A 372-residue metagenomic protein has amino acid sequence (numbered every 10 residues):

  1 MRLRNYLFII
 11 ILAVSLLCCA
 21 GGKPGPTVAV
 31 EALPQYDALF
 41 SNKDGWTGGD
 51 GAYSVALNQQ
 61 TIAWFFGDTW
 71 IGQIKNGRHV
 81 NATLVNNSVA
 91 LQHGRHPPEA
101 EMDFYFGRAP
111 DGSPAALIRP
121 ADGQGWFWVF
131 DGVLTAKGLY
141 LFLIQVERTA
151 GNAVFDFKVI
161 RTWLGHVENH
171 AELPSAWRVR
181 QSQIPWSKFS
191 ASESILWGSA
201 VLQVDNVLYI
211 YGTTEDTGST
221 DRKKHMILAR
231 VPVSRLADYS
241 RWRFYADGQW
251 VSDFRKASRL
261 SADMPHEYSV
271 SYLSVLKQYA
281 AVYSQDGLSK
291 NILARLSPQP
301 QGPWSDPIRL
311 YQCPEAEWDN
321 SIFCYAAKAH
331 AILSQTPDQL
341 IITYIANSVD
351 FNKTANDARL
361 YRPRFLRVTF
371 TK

Functional and structural regions predicted by a protein language model:
M1-N5: Positively charged n-region of N-terminal signal peptides that target proteins for export
Y6-V14: Sec-dependent N-terminal signal peptides
L17-C18: C-terminal motif of bacterial Sec signal peptides marking the signal peptidase cleavage site
G22-T47, A56-G125, L134-S190, V204-D263 (+3 more regions): Beta-rich carbohydrate-recognition and catalytic domains
G48-D50, F127-V129, I195-W197, M264-H266 (+2 more regions): Beta-rich catalytic cores
G132, S199-V201, V270, A329: Hydrophobic core register within WD40 beta-propeller blades
